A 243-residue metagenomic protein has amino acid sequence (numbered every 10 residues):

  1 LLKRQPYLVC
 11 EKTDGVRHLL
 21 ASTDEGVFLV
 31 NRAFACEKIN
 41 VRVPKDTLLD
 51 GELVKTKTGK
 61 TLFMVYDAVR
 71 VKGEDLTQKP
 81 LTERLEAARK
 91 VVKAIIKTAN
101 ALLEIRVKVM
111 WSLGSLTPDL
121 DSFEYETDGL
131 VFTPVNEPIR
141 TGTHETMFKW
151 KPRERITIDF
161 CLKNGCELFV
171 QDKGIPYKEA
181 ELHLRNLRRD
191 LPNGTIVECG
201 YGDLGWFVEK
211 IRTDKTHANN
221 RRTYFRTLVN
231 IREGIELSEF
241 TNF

Functional and structural regions predicted by a protein language model:
L1, T77-Q78: Conserved, non-catalytic sequence blocks in retroelement Pol enzymes and Pol-derived host proteins
L1-F34, K93-F243: Nucleic-acid 5′ end/cap handling module spanning
H18, E37, L62-M64: Short beta-strand segments
S22-V30, M64-V69, E83-E86: Amphipathic alpha-helical scaffolding segments
G26-K57: Conserved loop->alpha-helix
D46-L48, F63-V65, T127, I196: Extracellular structured ligand-interaction cores
K55-L76: Internal, well-ordered alpha/beta segment that forms a basic, Gly-enriched binding/recognition surface
P80-A99: Early transmembrane alpha-helices of polytopic membrane proteins
